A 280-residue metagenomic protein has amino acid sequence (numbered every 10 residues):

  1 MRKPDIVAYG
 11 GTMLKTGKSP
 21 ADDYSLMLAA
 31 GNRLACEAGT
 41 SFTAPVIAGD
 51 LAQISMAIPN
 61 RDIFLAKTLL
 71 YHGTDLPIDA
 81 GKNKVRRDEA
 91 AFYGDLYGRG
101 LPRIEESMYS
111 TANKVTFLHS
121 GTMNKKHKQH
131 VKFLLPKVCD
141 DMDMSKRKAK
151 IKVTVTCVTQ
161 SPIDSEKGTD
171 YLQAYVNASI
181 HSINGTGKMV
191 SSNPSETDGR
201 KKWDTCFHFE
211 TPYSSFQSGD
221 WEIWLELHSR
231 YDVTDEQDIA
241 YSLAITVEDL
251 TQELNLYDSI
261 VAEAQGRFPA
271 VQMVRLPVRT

Functional and structural regions predicted by a protein language model:
M1-A44, R61: Catalytic-core environment of secreted peptidases
A21-A29, H72, D170-H181: Active/binding-pocket-proximal capping segment
T43-A57: Short, small-residue alpha-helix embedded
I58-K82: An often Trp-containing, charged/polar helix-loop segment at the C-terminal end of enzyme catalytic cores
D88-A178: Secreted peptidase-domain scaffold signal
Q129-D141, R200-Y213: Exposed aromatic-hydrophobic patches
D164-F207: Surface-exposed beta-strand/loop patches in noncatalytic accessory domains and peripheral targeting/linker segments
Y171-I183, P212-T280: C-terminal edge strands of extracellular/lumenal beta-sandwich accessory domains
